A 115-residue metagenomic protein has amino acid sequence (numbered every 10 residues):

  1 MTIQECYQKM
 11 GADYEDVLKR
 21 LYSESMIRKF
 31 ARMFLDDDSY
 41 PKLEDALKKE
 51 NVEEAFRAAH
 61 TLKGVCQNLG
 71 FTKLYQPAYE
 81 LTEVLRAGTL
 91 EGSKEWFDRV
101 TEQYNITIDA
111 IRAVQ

Functional and structural regions predicted by a protein language model:
M1, S23-E24, F71, Y75: Short, structured coil/loop segments at alpha-helix boundaries
M1-E5, K9: Non-catalytic signal-transmission and effector/linker regions of two-component phosphorelay proteins
G11-T61, E91-Q115: Long, amphipathic alpha-helical coiled-coil segments characteristic of histidine-phosphotransfer scaffolds
S39, N51, A55-A58, C66-R86: Short, well-ordered alpha-helical segments that carry or flank key catalytic/ligand-binding motifs at enzyme/regulatory
